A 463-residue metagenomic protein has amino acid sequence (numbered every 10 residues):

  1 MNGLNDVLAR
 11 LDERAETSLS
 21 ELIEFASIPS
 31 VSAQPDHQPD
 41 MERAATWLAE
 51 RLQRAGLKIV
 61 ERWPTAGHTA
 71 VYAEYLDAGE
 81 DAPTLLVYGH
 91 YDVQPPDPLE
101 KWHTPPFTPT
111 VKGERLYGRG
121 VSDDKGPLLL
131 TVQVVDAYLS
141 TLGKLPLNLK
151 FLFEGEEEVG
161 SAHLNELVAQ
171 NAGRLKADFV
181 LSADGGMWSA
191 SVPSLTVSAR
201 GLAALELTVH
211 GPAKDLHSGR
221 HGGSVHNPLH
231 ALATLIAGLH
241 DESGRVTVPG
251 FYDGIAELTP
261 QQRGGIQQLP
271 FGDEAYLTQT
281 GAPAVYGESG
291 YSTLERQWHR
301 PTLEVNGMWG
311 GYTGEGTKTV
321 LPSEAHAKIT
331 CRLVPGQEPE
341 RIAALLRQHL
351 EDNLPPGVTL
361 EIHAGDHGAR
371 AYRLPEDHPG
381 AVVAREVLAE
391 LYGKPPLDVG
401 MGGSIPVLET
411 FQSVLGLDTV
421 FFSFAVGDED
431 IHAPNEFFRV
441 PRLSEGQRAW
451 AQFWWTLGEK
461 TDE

Functional and structural regions predicted by a protein language model:
N2-L99, E324, R341: N-terminal helical capping/dimerization or prosegment-like subdomains of hydrolases acting on amide or phosphate bonds
E80, S189-A190, T247-E324, R332-L345 (+2 more regions): An extended, acidic, His-containing surface patch that forms the Zn2+-binding/catalytic region of metallohydrolases
A82-F153, E445: Active-site metal-coordination/substrate-binding segment of hydrolases, especially metallo-dependent peptidases
Y91-D92, L239-S243, R347-G357: A common structural junction motif
Y91-V93, R115, L152-G160, A183-M187 (+3 more regions): Acidic, glycine-rich active-site loops and adjacent beta-strand->loop/helix elements that engage anionic groups
G120-S198, D462: Acidic/histidine-rich catalytic neighborhood of metal-dependent amide-processing enzymes
S194-H210, V420-A425: Flexible glycine/proline-rich, aromatic-decorated loop/lid segments
G222-S243: A short core secondary-structure module
